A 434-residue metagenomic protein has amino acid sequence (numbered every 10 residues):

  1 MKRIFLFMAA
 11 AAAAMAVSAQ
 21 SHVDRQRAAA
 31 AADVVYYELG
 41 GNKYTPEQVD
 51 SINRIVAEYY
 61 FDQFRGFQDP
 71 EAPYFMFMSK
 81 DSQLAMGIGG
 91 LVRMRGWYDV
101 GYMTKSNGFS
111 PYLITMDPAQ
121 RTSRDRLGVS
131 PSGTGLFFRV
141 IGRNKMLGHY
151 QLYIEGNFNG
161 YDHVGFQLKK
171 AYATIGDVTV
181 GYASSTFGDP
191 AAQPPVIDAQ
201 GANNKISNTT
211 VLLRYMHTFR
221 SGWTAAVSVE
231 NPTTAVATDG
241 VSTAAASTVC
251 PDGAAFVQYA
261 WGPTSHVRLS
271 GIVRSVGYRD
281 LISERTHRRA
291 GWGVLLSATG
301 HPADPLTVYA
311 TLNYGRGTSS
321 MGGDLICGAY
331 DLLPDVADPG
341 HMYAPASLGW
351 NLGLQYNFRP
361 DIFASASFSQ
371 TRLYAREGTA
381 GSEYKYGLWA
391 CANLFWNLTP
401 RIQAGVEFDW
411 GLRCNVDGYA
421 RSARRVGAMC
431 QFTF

Functional and structural regions predicted by a protein language model:
M1-D24: Bacterial Sec-dependent N-terminal signal peptides
A19-V100: N-terminal periplasmic/intermembrane-space "pro-region" immediately following the signal or transit peptide
S79-F109, A119-A235, A254, Q258-W261 (+2 more regions): Outer membrane beta-barrel
K80, R126-G128, D162-G165, G201-S207 (+7 more regions): Replace "Gram-negative outer membrane beta-barrel proteins" with "bacterial and organellar outer membrane beta-barrel
D99, R143, N157-H163, F187-D189 (+6 more regions): Sequence/structural signature of outer-membrane beta-barrel proteins
P131-Y153, G253-L281, N357, D361-S369 (+3 more regions): Surface-exposed extracellular loop regions of Gram-negative outer-membrane beta-barrel proteins
A260-G378, E383-Y384: Detector for outer-membrane/organellar transmembrane beta-barrel domains, recognizing the amphipathic beta-strand
W396-L398, R421-F434: Outer-membrane beta-barrel "beta-signal"
